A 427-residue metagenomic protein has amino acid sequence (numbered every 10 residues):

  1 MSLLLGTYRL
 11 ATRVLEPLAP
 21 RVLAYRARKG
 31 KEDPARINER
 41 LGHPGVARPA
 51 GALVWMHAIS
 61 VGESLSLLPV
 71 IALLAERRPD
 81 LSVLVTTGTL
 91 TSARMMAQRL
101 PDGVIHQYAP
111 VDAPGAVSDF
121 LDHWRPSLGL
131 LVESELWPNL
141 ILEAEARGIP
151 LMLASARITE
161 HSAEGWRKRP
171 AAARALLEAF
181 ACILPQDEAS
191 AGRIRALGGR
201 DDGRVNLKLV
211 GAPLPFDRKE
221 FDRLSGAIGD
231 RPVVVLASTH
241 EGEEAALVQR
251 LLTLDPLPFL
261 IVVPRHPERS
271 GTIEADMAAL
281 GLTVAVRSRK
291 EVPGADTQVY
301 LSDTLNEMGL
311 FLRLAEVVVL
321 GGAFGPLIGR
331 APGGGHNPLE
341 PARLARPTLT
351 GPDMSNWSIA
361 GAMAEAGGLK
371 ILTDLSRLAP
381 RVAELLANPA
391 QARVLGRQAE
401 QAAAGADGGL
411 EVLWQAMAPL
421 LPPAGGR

Functional and structural regions predicted by a protein language model:
M1-R427: Nucleotide-activated sugar donor-binding and catalytic core shared by glycosyltransferases and related lipid-linked
